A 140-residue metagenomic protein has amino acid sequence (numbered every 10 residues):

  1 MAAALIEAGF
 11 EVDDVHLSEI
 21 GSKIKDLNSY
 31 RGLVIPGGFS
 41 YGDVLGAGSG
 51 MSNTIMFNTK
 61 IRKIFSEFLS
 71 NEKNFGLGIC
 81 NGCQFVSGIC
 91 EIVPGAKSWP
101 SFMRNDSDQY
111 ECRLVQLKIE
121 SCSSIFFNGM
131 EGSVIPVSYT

Functional and structural regions predicted by a protein language model:
M1-I79, C83-G95, M103-C112, K118: N-terminal beta1-alpha1 cap of cysteine-dependent amidohydrolase-like domains
C112-L114, G132-S133: Sequence-level motif detector for i,i+2 pairs with an aromatic at +2
S123-V134: Conserved beta-loop-beta connector loops within the AMP-binding
V137: Histidine-centered catalytic micro-motifs
T140: Conserved small/polar residues in nucleotide/adenosyl-binding loops
